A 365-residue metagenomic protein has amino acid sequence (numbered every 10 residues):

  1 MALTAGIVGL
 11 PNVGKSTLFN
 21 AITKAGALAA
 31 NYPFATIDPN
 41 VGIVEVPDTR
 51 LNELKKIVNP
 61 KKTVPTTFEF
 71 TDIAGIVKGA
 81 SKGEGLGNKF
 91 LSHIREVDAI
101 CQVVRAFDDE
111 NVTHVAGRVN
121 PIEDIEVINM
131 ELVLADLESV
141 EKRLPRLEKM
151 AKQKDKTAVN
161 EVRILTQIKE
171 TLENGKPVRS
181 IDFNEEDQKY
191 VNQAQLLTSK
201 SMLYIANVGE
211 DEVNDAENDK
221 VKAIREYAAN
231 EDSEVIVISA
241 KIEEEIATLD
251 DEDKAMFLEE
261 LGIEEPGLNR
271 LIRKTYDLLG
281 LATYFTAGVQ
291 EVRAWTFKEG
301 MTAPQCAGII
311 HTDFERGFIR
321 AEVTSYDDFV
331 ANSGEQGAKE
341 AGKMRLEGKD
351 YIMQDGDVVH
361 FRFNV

Functional and structural regions predicted by a protein language model:
M1-E84, N88-D109, L147: Conserved G1/Walker A P-loop phosphate-binding module
L3-V8, V13, F19, R146-I352 (+2 more regions): C-terminal-of-GTPase-core extension/linker across diverse P-loop GTPases
G6, F34, P39-G42, T49-L51 (+16 more regions): Short capping/connector residues at structural and topological boundaries
A25-P33, N40-G42, R50-E53, K82 (+9 more regions): Glycine-rich, flexible loop/turn motifs
F34, D48-L51, V64-F70, E84-V97 (+9 more regions): Amphipathic alpha-helical transducer elements in NTP-driven molecular machines
G42-P47, A74-E84, R95-A158, T171-N184 (+1 more regions): Conserved Switch II/interswitch segment of TRAFAC-class P-loop GTPases
